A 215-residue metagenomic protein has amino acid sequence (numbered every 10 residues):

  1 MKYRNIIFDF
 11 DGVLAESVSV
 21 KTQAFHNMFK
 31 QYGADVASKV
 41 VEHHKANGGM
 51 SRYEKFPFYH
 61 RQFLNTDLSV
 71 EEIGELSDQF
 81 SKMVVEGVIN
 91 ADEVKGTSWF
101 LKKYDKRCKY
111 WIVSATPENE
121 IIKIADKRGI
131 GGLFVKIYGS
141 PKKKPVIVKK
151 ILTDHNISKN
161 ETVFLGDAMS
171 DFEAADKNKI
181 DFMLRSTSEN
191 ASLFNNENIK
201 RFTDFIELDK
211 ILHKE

Functional and structural regions predicted by a protein language model:
M1-E42: Active-site neighborhood of HAD-like aspartate-dependent phosphohydrolases
N5, P145-F172: Conserved Lys-Pro-Asp/Glu-containing loop-to-beta segment of HAD-superfamily phosphomonoesterases, centered on
V13, F25, T97-A125, Y138-S140: Substrate-recognition element of Asp-dependent hydrolases with the DxDx(T/V) motif
M28-F29, S51-L68: Helix-loop "lid/cap" segments that line or gate small-molecule binding pockets
H43-H44, I73-G74, I130-K144: A short, structured active-site edge motif that brings together acidic residues
H60-W99, C108: Metal-dependent phosphoesterase signature
I137-G139, K200-E207: Short acidic-hydrophobic, aromatic-tinged amphipathic segments that line or gate anion-handling sites
V163-R201: Acidic, Mg2+-coordinating phosphoryl-transfer loop and its flanking beta/alpha structural elements, shared across
